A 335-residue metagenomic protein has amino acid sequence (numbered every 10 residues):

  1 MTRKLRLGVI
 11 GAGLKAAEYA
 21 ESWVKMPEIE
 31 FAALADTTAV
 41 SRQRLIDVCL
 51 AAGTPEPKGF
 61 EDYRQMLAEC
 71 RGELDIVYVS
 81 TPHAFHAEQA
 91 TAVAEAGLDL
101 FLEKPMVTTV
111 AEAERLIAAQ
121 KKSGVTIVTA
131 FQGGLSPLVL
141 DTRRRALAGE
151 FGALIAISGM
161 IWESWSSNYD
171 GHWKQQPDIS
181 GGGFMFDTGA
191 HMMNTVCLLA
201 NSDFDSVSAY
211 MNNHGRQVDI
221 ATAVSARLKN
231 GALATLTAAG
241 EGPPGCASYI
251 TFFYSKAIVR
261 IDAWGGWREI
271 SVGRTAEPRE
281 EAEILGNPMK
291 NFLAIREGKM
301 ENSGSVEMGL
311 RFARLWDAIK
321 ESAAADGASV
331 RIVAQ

Functional and structural regions predicted by a protein language model:
M1, M193-G266, G286-N302, A318-I319 (+1 more regions): Contiguous beta-strand/loop segments that form the cofactor/metal-binding neighborhood of enzyme cores
M1-A52: N-terminal Rossmann-like dinucleotide-binding module
E30, E277, I295-F312: Glycine- and charged-residue-rich phosphate/anionic-cofactor binding loop of Rossmann-like
E56-Y63: Conserved SAM-binding strand-loop segment of SAM-dependent methyltransferases
Y63-E73: Short amphipathic alpha-helix with an adjacent loop that forms part of the alpha/beta core around
I76, P82-G134, G149: Beta-strand-loop-alpha-helix segment that lines the small-molecule cofactor/substrate pocket of alpha/beta enzymes
V125, G152-I155, E321-Q335: C-terminal capping/lid region of NAD(P)-dependent oxidoreductase domains
G133-Y210, G215: Predominantly a Rossmann-like dinucleotide-binding segment in NAD(P)-dependent oxidoreductases
